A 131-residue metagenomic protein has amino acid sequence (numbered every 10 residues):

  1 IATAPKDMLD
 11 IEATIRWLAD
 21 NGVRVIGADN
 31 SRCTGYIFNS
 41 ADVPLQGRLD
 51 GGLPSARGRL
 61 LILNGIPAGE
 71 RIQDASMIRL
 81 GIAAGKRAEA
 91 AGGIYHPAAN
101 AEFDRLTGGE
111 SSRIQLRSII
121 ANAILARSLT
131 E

Functional and structural regions predicted by a protein language model:
I1, G22-G27, G58-I62, L116-S118 (+1 more regions): Structural motif
I1-G35: Glycine-rich anion/phosphate-binding loop at the beta-strand->alpha-helix junction
I1-M8, D42-L45, G109: Flexible, glycine/proline-enriched loop segments at strand-loop-helix junctions that form or flank small-ligand binding
T14-D20, I37, A41-P44, S76-A83: Short, solvent-exposed amphipathic alpha-helical segments in soluble enzyme and RNA/protein-processing domains
R16-D20, L53-A56, S111: Solvent-exposed alpha-helices and their adjacent loops that cap or buttress functional pockets in soluble metabolic
T34-S55: Anionic-ligand binding region
A56-A121: A C-terminal functional module that forms or caps the active site or interfaces directly with catalytic machinery
A123-E131: C-terminal helical cap(s) of enzyme catalytic domains, especially alpha/beta-barrels
